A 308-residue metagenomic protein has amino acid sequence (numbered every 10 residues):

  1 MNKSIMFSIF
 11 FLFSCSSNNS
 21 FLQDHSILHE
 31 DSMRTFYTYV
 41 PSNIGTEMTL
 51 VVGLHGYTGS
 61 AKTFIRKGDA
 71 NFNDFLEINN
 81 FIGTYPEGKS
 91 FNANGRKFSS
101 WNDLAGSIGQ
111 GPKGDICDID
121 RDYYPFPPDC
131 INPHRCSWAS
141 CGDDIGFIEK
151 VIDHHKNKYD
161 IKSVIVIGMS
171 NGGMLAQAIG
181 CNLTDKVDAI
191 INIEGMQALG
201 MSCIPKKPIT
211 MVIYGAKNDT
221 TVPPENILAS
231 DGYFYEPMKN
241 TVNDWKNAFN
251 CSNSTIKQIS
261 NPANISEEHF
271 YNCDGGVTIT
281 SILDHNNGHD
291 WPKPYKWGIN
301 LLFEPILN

Functional and structural regions predicted by a protein language model:
S4-F13: Sec-dependent N-terminal signal peptides
C15-L50, T58, K62-F75, N79-I82 (+8 more regions): A domain-start/cap signature at the N-terminus of enzymes
H29-V40, M48-I165, A178, N182: Serine-hydrolase catalytic machinery in alpha/beta-hydrolase-like enzymes
V52-G56, E194, G215-A216, H285: The conserved beta1-alpha1 loop
T58, S90, Q197, D219 (+1 more regions): Alpha/beta-hydrolase active-site loop signature
H134-A139, S230-G232, G288: Second-shell loop/turn segments in exported
D185-G275: The feature captures the conserved acid-bearing segment of alpha/beta-hydrolase catalytic domains
G288-P294: Catalytic histidine-centered segment of alpha/beta-hydrolase-like enzymes
